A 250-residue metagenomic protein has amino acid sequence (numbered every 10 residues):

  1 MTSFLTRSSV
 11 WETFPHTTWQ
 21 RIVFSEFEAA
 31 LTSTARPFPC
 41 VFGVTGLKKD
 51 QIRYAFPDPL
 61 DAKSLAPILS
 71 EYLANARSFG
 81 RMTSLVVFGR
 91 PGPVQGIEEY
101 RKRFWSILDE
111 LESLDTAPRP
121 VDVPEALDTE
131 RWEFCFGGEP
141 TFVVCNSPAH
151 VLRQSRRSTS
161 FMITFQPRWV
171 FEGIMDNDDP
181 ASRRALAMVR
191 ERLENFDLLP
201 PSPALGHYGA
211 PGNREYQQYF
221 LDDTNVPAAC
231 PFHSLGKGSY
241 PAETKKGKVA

Functional and structural regions predicted by a protein language model:
M1-S78, V86, R90-G92, R103-P118 (+1 more regions): Non-catalytic accessory regions used for complex assembly or targeting
S78-R81, C135-F136: Flexible, charged surface loops at secondary-structure boundaries
M82-S84, S158: A general secondary-structure signal for short beta-strands and their flanking turns/coil in non-transmembrane regions
S84-F88, I163-F165: Short, hydrophobic/proline-enriched secondary-structure or compact coil segments at domain edges
G92-G96, A149-V151: Short acidic, S/G/P-rich loop/turn micro-motifs used as interaction or catalytic elements
E99-W105, R156-F161: "Short basic amphipathic alpha-helical interaction patches in structured regions
V123-F161, P167: Aromatic/basic-lined ligand-recognition segments that form π-stacking hydrophobic pockets flanked by Lys/Arg to engage
A149-R190: Compact mixed alphabeta submodule
